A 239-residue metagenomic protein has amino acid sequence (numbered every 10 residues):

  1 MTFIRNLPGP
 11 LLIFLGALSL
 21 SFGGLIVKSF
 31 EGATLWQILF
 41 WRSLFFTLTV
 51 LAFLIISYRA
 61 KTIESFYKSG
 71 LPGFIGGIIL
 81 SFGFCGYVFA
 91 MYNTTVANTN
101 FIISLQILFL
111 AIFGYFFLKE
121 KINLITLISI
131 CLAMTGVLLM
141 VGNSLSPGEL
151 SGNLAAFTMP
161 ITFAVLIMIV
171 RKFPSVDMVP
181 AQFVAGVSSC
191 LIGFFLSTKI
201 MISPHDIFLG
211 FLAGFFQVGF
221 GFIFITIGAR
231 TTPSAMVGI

Functional and structural regions predicted by a protein language model:
M1-L39, I78, G86, L145-K172: Glycine-/small-residue-enriched transmembrane alpha-helix faces in small-molecule transporters and effluxers
P8-G16, W41, K61-G86, L150-M159 (+3 more regions): Loop-to-transmembrane-helix transition segments
L11, T99-L105, V170-S188, V218-I239: Helix-helix packing/entry segments at the starts of transmembrane helices
S21, L25, L51, G77 (+6 more regions): Hydrophobic/small/kink-forming positions within alpha-helical transmembrane segments of polytopic membrane proteins
F30, I38, R42, A90 (+5 more regions): Hydrophobic/aromatic residues within transmembrane alpha-helices of multi-pass small-molecule transporters
Q37-L48, V88-K119, S234-I239: Specific alpha-helical transmembrane segments that line the substrate/conduction pathway and gating interfaces
V50, L54, L80, I112-F113 (+3 more regions): Hydrophobic transmembrane alpha-helices of multi-pass small-molecule transport proteins
Y67, N100-I103, K119-L139, S146-A155 (+1 more regions): Loop-to-transmembrane alpha-helix entry segments
